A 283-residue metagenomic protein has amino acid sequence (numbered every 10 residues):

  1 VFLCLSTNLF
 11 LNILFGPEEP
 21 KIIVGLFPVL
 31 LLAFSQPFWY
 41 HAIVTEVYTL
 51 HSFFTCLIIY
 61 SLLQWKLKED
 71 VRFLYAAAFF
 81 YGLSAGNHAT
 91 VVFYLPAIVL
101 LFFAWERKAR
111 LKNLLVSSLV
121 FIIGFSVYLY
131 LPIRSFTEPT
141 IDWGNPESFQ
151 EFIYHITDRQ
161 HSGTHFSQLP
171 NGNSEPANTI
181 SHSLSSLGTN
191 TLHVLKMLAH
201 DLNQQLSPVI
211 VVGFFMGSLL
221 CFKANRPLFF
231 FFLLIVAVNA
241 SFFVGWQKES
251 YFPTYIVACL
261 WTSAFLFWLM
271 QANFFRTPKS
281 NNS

Functional and structural regions predicted by a protein language model:
V1, V29-S52, S61, G86 (+1 more regions): Aromatic- and kink-enriched transmembrane "portal" helix at the membrane-lumen/periplasm boundary that abuts
V1-P17, C56-S61, A76, V212-L219 (+1 more regions): Transmembrane-helix motifs of polytopic, lipid-linked glycan transferases
L3-F34, F53, R72, F230-F231 (+1 more regions): Transmembrane-helix signature of polytopic, membrane-embedded enzymes that assemble or transfer cell-envelope glycans
L11-I22, A42, I58-A76, Y81-S84 (+2 more regions): Membrane-interface transmembrane helices that cradle and orient dolichyl/undecaprenyl
Q64-L67, F93-I122: Perimembrane helix-loop-helix junctions
V116-G163: Membrane-lumen/periplasm interface segments of specific transmembrane helices in polyprenyl phosphate-linked
H193-R226: Hydrophobic, aromatic-rich transmembrane alpha-helices and their immediate juxtamembrane boundary segments
F230-Q271: Hydrophobic/aromatic-rich transmembrane helices and adjacent perimembrane loops
